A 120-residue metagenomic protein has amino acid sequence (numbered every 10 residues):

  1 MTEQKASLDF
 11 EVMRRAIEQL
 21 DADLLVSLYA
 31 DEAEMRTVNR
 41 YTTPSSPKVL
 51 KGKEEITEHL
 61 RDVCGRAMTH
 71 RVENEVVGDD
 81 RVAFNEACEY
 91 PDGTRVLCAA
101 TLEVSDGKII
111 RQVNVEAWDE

Functional and structural regions predicted by a protein language model:
M1-S27, D31: Short, low-complexity N-terminal intrinsically disordered segments enriched in polar/charged residues
E3, E58-E120: A beta-strand edge to alpha-helix "cap/lid" segment located at domain peripheries
M13, L25, A33, G52 (+3 more regions): Hydrophobic pocket/interface hotspot
L24, L28-V77: A solvent-exposed, acidic/Ser-Thr-rich amphipathic alpha-helical stretch
